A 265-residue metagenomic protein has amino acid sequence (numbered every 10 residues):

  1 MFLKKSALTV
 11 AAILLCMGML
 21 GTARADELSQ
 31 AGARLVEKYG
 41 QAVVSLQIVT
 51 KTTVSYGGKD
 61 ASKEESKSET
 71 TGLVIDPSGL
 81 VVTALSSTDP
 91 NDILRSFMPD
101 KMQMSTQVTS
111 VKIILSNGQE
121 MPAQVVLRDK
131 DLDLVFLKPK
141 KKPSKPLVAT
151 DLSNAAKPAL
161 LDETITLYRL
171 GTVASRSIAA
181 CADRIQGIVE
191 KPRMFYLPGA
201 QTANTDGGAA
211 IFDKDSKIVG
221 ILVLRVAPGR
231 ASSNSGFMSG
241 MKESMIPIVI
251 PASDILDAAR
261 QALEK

Functional and structural regions predicted by a protein language model:
M1-A11: Bacterial N-terminal signal peptides that target proteins for export
V10-G18: Bacterial N-terminal signal peptides
A25-A84, S253-K265: N-terminal activation segment of mature serine protease catalytic domains
D26-E27, A31, L147-Y196, T202-D206 (+1 more regions): Flexible, gly/ser-rich surface segments that form the specificity/activation loops bordering the active-site cleft
V49-K51, P77-L80, S86-T88, S116-Q119 (+8 more regions): Solvent-exposed coil/turn segments that connect beta secondary-structure elements in extracytoplasmic/periplasmic
E69, D76-K130: Catalytic-histidine neighborhood of serine endopeptidases, predominantly the chymotrypsin-like S1/PA family
L73-V74, Q201-V223: Catalytic nucleophile loop of clan PA
Q103, F212-K265: C-terminal subregion of chymotrypsin/trypsin-like serine protease catalytic domains
